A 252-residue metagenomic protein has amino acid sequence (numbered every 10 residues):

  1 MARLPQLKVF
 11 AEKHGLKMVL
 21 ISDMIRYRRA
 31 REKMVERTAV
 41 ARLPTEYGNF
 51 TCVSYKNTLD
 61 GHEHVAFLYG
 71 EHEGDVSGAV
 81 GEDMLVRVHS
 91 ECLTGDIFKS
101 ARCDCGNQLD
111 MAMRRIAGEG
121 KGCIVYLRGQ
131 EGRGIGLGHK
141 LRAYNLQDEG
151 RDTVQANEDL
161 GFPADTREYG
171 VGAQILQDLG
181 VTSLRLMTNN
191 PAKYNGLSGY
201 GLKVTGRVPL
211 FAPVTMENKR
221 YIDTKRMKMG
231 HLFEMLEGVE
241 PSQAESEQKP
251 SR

Functional and structural regions predicted by a protein language model:
M1-R252: Catalytic domains of riboflavin
